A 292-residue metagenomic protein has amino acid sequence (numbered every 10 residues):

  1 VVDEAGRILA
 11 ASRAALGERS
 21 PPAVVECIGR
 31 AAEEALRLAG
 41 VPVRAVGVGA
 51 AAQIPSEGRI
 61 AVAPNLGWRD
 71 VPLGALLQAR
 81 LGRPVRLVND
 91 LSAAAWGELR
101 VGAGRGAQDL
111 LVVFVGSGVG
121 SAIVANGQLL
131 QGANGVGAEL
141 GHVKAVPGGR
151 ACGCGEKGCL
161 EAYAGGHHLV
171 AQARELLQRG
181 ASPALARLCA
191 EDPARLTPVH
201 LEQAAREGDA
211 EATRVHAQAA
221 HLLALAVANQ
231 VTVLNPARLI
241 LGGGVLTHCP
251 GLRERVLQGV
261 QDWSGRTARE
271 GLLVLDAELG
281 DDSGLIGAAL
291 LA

Functional and structural regions predicted by a protein language model:
V1-A10, L111-G127: Gly/Thr-rich phosphate-binding beta-strand-loop-beta motif of the actin/hexokinase/Hsp70
V1-A45, I54-E57, A75-V85, R100-A107 (+2 more regions): ATP-binding/phosphotransfer module of carbohydrate and carboxylate kinases, centering on a glycine-rich
V2-D3, G97-E98, A122-N126, L130-G132 (+1 more regions): Short beta-strand-to-turn element immediately C-terminal to the catalytic PLP-Schiff-base lysine in fold type I
S12-A14, P64, A133: Short hydrophobic alpha-helix segments
A15-E18, W68, G137-E139: A short acidic/small-residue loop/turn micro-motif
I60-R69: A charged helix-plus-loop insertion that forms the helical arch/lid used to bind and gate nucleic-acid substrates
V88, W96: Generic enzyme active-site microenvironment
D90, G116, A288: Active-site glycine-centered loops adjacent to acidic/histidine catalytic or metal-binding residues that shape
